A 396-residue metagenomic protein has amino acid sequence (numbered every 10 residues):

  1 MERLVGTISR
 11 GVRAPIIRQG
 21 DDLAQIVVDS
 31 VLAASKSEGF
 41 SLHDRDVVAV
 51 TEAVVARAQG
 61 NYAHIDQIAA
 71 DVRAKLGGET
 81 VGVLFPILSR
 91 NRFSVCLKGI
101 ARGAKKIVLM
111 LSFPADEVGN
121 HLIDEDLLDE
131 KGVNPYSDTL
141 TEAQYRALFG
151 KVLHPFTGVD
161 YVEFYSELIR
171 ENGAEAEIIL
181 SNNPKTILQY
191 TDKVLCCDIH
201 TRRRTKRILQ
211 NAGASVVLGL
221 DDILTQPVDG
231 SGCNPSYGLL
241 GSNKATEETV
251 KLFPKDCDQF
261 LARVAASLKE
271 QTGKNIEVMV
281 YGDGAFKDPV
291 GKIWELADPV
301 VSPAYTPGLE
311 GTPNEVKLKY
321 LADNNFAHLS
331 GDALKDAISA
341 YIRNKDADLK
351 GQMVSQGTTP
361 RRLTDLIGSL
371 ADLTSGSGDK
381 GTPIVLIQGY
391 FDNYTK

Functional and structural regions predicted by a protein language model:
E2-D44, A53-K396: Conserved mixed alpha/beta catalytic, RNA-binding, or beta-rich assembly cores of soluble enzyme, regulatory
